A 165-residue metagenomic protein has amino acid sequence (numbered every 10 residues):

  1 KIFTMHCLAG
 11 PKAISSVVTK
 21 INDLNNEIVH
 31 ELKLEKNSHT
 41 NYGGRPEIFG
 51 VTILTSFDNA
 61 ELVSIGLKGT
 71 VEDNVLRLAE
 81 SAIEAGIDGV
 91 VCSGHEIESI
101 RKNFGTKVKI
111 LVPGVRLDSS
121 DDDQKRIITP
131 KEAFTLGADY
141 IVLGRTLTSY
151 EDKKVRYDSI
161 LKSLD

Functional and structural regions predicted by a protein language model:
K1-G10, R116-L117, T129-R156: Glycine-rich phosphate-binding active-site loops on the catalytic face of alpha/beta enzymes
K1-G89, S93-E96, N103-K107, R116-S120: Conserved anion-binding
I14-L24, F134, L147-D165: C-terminal helical cap(s) of enzyme catalytic domains, especially alpha/beta-barrels
V51-T52, A60, I65, P113 (+3 more regions): Flexible, active-site-adjacent loop/turn segments at secondary-structure boundaries
T52, E84, E132-T135, K162: Charged/polar positions on well-ordered alpha helices
L67-V71, K125, S149-D152: Alpha-helix capping and helix-coil boundary motifs
C92-V142: A C-terminal functional module that forms or caps the active site or interfaces directly with catalytic machinery
